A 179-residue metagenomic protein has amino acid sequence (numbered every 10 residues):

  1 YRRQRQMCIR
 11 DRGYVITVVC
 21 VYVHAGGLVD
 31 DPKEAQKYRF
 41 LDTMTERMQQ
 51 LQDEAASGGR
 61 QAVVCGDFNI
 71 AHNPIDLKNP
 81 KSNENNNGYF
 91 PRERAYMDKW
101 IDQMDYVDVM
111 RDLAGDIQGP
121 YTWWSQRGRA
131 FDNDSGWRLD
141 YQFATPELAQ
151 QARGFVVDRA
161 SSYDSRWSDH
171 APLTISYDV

Functional and structural regions predicted by a protein language model:
Y1-D11: Single conserved hydrophobic/aromatic residue that forms the stacking wall/gate of nucleotide- or nucleobase-binding
Q4, Y14, Q61: Conserved catalytic motifs of the protein kinase core domain
R12-V21: Short coil-to-beta-strand
V18, M48-P74, V109, F143 (+2 more regions): Active-site beta-strand/loop signature of hydrolases that rely on acidic residues for catalysis
Y22-H24, N69-A71, A114-G115: Catalytic metal-binding/acid-base residues of hydrolase active sites
V23-T45, K81-N86: Surface-exposed cleft-lining segments at the edges of enzyme active sites
T43-E54, Y96-W100: Catalytic-core regions built around general acid/base machinery
N73-V179: Metal-dependent phosphoester-hydrolase catalytic domains
